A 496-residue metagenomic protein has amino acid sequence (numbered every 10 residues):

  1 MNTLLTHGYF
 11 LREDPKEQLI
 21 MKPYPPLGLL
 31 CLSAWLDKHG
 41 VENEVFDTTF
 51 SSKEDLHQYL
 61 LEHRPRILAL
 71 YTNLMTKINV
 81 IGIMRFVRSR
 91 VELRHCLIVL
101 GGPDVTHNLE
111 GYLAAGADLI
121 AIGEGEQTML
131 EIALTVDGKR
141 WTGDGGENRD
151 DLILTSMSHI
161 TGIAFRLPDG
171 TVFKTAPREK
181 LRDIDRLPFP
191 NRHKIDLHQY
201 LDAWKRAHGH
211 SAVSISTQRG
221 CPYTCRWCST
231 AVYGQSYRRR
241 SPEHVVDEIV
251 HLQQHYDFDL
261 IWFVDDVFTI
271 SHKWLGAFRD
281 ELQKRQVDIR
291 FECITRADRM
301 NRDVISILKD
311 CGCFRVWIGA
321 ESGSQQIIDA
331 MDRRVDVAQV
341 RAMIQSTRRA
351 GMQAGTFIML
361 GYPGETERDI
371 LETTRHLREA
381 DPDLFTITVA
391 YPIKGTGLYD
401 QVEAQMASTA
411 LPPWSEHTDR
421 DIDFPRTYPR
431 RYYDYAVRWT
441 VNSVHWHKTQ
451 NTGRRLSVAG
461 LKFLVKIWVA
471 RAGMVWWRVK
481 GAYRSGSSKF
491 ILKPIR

Functional and structural regions predicted by a protein language model:
M1-V246, H255: Acidic, low-complexity intrinsically disordered segments
N2-L5, E42, H57-L60, R66 (+6 more regions): Radical SAM enzyme core and accessory elements
R12-D14, Y223, K273, Q326 (+3 more regions): Flexible glycine/acidic-rich beta-alpha junction loops that bind and position SAM and/or redox cofactors in anaerobic
G40, S89-H95, Q283-D288, R349-M352 (+1 more regions): Short helix-capping segments at alpha-helix termini
R66, D118, F258-D259, F314 (+1 more regions): Short acidic/polar active-site loop segments enriched in Thr and Asp
L109-A114, V304, G364-E379: Catalytic cores of alpha/beta
P190-F357, R375: Radical SAM [4Fe-4S] cluster-binding motif and immediate context
